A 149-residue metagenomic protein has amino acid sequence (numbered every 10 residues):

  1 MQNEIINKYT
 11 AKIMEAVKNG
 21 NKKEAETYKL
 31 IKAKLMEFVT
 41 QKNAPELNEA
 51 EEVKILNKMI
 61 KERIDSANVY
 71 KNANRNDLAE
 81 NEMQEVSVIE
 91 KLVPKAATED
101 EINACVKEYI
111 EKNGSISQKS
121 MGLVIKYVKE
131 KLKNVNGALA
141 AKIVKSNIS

Functional and structural regions predicted by a protein language model:
M1-L92, A96-S149: N-terminal cationic and glycine-rich segments that engage phosphates or anionic surfaces
